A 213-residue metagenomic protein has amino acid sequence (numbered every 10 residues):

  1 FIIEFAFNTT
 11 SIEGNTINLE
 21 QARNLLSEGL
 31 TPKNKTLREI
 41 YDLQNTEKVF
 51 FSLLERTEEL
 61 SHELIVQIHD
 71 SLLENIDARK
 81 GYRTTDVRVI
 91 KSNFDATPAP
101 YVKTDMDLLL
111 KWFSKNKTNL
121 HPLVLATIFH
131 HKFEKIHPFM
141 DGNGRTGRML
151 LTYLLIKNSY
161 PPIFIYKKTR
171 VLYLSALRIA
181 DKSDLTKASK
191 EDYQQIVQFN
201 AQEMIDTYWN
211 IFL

Functional and structural regions predicted by a protein language model:
F1-L213: FIC/Doc superfamily catalytic core
